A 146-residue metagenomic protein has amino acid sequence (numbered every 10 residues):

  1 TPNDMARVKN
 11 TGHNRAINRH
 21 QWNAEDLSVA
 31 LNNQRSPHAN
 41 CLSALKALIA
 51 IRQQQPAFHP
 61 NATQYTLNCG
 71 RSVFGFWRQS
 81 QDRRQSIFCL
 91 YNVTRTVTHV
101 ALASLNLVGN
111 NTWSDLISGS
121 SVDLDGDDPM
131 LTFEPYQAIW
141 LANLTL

Functional and structural regions predicted by a protein language model:
T1-L107: Loop/helix patches that line or flank the sugar-binding groove of alpha-linked glycan CAZymes
L48, W113, Y136: A residue-level signal for conserved active-site and pocket-lining positions in enzyme catalytic cores
Y65-L67, S121-L124: Short, exposed beta-strand/loop patches in secreted or surface proteins that constitute
F88-Y91, D115, L141-A142: Conserved active-site loop/cleft motifs that coordinate metal ions or position small ligands
T94-T96, L107-N111, L131-P135: Short, low-complexity, polar/charged sequence segments that are solvent-exposed and flexible
S104-G119: Solvent-exposed beta-hairpin/edge-strand motifs
L124-L146: C-terminal beta-strand-rich structural cap/linker in extracellular carbohydrate-active enzymes
